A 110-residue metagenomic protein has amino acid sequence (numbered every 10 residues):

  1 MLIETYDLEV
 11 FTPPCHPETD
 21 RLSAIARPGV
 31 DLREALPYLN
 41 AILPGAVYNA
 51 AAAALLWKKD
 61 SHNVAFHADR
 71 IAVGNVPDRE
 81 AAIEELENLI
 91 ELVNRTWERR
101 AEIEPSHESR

Functional and structural regions predicted by a protein language model:
M1-N49: Short Lys/Arg-enriched alpha/beta "domain-start" segment
L2-E9, A51-L55, S61-H62, A68 (+1 more regions): Long, contiguous binding/interaction regions
I25-R27, K58, G74: A structural detector for beta-sheet-dominated domains
E34-A41, F66-A68, E84-E91: Extended Gly/Ser/Thr-rich low-complexity repeat segments, especially those forming or decorating extracellular
A50-A51, I90: Intrinsically disordered, low-complexity regions enriched in Ser/Pro/Gly/Gln/His and often acidic
A54-K58, T96-R110: Short proline/glycine- and acidic-rich turn/helix-capping motifs at secondary-structure junctions
R70-E104: Ampiphathic alpha-helical segments that act as solvent-exposed interaction surfaces
